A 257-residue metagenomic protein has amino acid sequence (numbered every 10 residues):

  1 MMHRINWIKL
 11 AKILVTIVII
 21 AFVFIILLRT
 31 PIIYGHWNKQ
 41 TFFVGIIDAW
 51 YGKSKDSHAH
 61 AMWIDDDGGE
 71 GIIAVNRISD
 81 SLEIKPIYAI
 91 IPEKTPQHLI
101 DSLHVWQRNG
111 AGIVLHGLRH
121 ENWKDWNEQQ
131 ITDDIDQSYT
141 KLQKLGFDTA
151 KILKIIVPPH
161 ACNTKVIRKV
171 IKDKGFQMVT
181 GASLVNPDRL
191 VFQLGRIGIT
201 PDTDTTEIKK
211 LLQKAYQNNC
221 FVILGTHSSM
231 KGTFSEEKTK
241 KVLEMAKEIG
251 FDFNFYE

Functional and structural regions predicted by a protein language model:
M1-M2, N38, V114, G225: Intrinsically disordered, low-complexity regions enriched for glutamine and histidine
M1-V23: N-terminal Sec-pathway targeting helices
I19, K55-D56, W106: Residue-level detector of transmembrane insertion/anchoring sites
I20-H36: Short glycine- and acidic-rich boundary segments immediately preceding or forming the N-terminal edge of structured
P31-A74, L145, C162-E257: C-terminal active-site subregion of NodB/CE4 polysaccharide deacetylases
A59-H60, D80-K169, K174-Q177, S183-G195 (+1 more regions): Metal-dependent polysaccharide deacetylase catalytic core of the NodB/CE4 family, i.e., the active-site-bearing domain
V75-S79: Basic, amphipathic juxtamembrane/active-site segments that coordinate anionic phosphate or diphosphate groups
